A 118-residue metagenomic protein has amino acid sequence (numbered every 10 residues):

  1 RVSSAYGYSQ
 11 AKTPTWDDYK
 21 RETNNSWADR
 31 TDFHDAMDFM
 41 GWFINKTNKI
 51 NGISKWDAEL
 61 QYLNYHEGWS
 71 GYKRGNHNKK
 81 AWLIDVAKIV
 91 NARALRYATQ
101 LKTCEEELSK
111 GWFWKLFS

Functional and structural regions predicted by a protein language model:
R1-V2: Charged, glycine/proline-rich intrinsically disordered loops and linkers
Y6-L60, N64-K73: Alpha-helical segment that forms one wall of the substrate-binding/catalytic cleft in peptidoglycan-active domains
W56-L108: Catalytic and substrate-binding regions of cell-wall glycan-acting enzymes that process beta-1,4-linked
S109-S118: Low-complexity, Gly/Ser/Thr/Pro-rich intrinsically disordered linker/tail segments
